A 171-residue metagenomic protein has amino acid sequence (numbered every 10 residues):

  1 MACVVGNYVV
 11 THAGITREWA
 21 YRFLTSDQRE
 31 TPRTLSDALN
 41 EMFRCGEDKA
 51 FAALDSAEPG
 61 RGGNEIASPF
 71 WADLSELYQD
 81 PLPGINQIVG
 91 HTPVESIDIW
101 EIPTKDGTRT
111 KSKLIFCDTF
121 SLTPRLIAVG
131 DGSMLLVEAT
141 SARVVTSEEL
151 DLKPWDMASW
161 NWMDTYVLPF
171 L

Functional and structural regions predicted by a protein language model:
M1-D80: Active-site-proximal loop/helix segment associated with metal-binding centers of metalloenzymes
G6-Y8, G84-I85, S112-K113, G132: Short, surface-exposed beta-edge/turn micro-motifs
V10-T11, Q87-T92, F116-T119: Active-site neighborhood of phospho(di)ester-bond hydrolases with catalytic His/Asp-centered motifs
T16-E18, L77-Q79, I88-I99, L122-R125: Active-site environment of divalent metal-dependent phosphoester hydrolases
I85-N86, I102: C-terminal accessory regions appended to core domains
I99-K105, R109-L171: Binuclear metal-dependent phosphoesterase catalytic core
